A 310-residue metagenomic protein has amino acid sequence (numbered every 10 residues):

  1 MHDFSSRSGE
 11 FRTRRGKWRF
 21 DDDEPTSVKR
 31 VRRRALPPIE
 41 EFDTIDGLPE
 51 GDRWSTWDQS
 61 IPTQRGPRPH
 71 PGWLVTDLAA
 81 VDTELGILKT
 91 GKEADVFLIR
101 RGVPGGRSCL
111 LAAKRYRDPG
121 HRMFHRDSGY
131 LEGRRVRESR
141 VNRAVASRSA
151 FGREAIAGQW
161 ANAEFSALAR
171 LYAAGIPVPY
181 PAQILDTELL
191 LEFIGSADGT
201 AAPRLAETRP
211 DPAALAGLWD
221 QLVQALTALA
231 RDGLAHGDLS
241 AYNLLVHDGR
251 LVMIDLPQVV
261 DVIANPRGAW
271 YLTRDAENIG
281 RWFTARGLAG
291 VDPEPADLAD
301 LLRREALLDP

Functional and structural regions predicted by a protein language model:
M1-I87, P104, P210-Q221, A228-D232 (+3 more regions): Regulatory N- and C-terminal appendages and interdomain linkers associated with kinase/kinase-like NTP transferase
S60-A201, T227, R231: Conserved ATP-binding subdomain of kinase catalytic cores across diverse folds
A113, G237, I254: Active-site flanking residues adjacent to catalytic metal/cofactor-binding acidic residues
I194, D255-V260: Activation of the activation-loop gatekeeper triad in protein kinase-fold domains
G199-D211: AlphaC helix of the protein kinase catalytic domain
R231-A241: Catalytic-loop of the protein kinase fold
N243-D255: Conserved protein kinase catalytic/activation segment
D261-G268: Activation segment/activation loop of eukaryotic-type protein kinase catalytic domains
